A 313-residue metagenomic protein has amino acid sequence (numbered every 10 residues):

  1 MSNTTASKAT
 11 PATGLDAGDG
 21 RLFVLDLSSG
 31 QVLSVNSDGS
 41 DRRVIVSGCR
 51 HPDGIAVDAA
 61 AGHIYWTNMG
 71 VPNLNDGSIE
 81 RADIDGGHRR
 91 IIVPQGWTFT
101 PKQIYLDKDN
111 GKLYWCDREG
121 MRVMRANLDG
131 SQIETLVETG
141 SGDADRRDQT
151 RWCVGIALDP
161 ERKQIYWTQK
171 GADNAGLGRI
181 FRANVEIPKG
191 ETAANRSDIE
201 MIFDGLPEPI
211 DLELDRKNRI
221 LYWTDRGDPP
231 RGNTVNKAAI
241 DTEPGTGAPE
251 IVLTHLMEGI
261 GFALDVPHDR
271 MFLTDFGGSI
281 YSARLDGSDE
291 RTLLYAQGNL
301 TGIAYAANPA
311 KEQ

Functional and structural regions predicted by a protein language model:
M1-V44: An edge-strand/N-cap motif at the start of beta-rich repeat modules
N3-D19, C49-G62, M69, Q95-K112 (+8 more regions): Beta-rich, blade/repeat-based domains predominating in secreted/periplasmic proteins but also intracellular
S29-G30, G70-L74, G120-R122, G171-A175 (+2 more regions): Short glycine/acidic-enriched loop and turn motifs that connect beta-strands
Q31-L33, G77-E80, R122-R125, G178-F181 (+2 more regions): A short loop-to-beta-strand structural motif that recurs across blades of beta-propeller domains
S40-V46, H88-P94, Q132-R147, S197-F203 (+2 more regions): A short beta-strand motif characteristic of beta-propeller blades
Y65-G140: A generic tandem-repeat structural signature
N127-L128, A183-T192, A238-P244, L285: Short loop/turn segments immediately following beta-strands, especially the blade-tip and inter-blade linker loops
K237-I240, G245-L293: Ankyrin-repeat and related helical/solenoid repeat scaffolds used for protein-protein interactions
